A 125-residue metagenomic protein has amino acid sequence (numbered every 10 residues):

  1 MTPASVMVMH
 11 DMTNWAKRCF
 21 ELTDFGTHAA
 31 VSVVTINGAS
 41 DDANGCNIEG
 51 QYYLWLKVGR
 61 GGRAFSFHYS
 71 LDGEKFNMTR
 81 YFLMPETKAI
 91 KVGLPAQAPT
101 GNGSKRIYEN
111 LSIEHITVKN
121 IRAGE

Functional and structural regions predicted by a protein language model:
M1-E125: Extracellular glycan-recognition regions
